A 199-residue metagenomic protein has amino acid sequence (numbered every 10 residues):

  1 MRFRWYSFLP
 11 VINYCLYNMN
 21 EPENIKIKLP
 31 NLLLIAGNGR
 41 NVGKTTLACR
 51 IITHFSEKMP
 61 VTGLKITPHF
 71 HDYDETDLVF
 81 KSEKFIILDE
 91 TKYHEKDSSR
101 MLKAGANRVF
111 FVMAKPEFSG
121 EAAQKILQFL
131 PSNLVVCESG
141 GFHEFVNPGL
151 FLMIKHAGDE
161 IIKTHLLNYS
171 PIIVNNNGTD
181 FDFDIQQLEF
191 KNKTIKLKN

Functional and structural regions predicted by a protein language model:
P22-H71: Walker A (P-loop) phosphate-binding motif
I52-F111: N-terminal phosphate/diphosphate-binding loop that engages ATP/GTP or pyrophosphate donors across diverse enzyme folds
E90-E95, S99-R100, P116-L127: Switch II of P-loop NTPase G domains
L127-L134, S139-N199: Conserved catalytic-core segment of NTP-binding enzymes
